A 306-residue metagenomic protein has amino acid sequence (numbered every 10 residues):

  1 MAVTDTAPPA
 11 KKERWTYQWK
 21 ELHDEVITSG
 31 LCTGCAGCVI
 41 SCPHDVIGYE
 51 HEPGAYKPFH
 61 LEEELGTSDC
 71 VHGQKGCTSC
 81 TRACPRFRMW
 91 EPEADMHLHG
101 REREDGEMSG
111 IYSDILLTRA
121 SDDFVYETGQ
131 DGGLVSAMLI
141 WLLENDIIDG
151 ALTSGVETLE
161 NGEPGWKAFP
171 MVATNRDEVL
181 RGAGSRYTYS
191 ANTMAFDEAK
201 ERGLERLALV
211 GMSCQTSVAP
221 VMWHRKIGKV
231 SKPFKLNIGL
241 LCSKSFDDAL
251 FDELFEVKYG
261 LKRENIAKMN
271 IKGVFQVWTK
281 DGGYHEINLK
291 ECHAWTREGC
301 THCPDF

Functional and structural regions predicted by a protein language model:
M1-S41, D45-E52: Ferredoxin-type iron-sulfur electron-transfer modules and their immediate structural context
K12, G37-F59, G73-G100, F306: Iron-sulfur cluster-binding cysteine motifs and their immediate structural context in ferredoxin-like electron-transfer
Y17-L22, V26-S29, F59-G73, G283-C292: Short, intrinsically disordered, charge-biased short linear motifs at domain edges
I27-T33, G37, L65, H72-K75 (+3 more regions): Disulfide-bonded cysteine motifs in exported proteins
C32, K57, L61-E64, G73 (+4 more regions): Functionally engaged cysteine thiol sites
G34, C38, I47, G76 (+4 more regions): General structural feature for long, well-ordered alpha-helical segments within catalytic domains of soluble enzymes
L61-A83, I115-G129, G133: Short Fe-S-cluster ligation motifs
M89-F306: Iron-sulfur-associated redox domains of electron-transfer enzymes in respiratory and anaerobic energy metabolism
